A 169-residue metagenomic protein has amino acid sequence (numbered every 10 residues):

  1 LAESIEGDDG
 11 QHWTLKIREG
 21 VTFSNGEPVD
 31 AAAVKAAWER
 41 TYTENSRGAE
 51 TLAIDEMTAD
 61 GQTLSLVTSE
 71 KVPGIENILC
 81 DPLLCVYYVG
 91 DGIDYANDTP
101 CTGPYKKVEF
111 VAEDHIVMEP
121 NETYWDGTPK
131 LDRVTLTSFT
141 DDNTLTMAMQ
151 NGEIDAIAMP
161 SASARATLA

Functional and structural regions predicted by a protein language model:
E3, H12-K16, L64-L66, G103-K106 (+2 more regions): Short, well-ordered beta-strand elements
E3-N45, S65, A148: Aromatic- and charge-enriched surface segment that lines or borders ligand/interaction sites
E6, K16, R47-V89: Surface-exposed binding/hinge segments that line and control ligand-binding clefts or catalytic entry sites
G10, R18-G20, V34, E39 (+5 more regions): Solvent-exposed coil/turn segments that connect beta secondary-structure elements in extracytoplasmic/periplasmic
T22-N25, K71-N77, D126-T128: Short, charged/polar, Gly/Pro-enriched secondary-structure boundary elements
E50-T51, A166-A169: Ligand-binding "clamshell"
C80-P129, R133, N143: Gly/Pro-rich hinge or "lid" segments in bacterial periplasmic/extracellular proteins
E122-T167: Ligand-site clamp/hinge motif
